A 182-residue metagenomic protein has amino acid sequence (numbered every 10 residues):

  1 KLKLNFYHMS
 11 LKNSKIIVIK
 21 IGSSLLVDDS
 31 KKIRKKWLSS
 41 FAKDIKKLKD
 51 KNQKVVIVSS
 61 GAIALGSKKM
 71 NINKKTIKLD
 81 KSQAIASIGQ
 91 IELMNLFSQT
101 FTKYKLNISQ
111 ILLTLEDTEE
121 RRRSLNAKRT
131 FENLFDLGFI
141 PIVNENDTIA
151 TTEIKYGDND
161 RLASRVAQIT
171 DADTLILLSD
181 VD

Functional and structural regions predicted by a protein language model:
F6-D182: Nucleotide/pyrophosphate-binding catalytic subdomain
